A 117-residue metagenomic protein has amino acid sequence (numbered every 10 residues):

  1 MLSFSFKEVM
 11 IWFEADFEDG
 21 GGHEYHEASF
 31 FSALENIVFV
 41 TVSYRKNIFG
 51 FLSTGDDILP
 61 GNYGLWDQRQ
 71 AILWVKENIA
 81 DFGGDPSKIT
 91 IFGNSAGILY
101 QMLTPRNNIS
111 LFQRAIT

Functional and structural regions predicted by a protein language model:
M1-T117: Serine-hydrolase-like catalytic core of hydrolytic proteins
